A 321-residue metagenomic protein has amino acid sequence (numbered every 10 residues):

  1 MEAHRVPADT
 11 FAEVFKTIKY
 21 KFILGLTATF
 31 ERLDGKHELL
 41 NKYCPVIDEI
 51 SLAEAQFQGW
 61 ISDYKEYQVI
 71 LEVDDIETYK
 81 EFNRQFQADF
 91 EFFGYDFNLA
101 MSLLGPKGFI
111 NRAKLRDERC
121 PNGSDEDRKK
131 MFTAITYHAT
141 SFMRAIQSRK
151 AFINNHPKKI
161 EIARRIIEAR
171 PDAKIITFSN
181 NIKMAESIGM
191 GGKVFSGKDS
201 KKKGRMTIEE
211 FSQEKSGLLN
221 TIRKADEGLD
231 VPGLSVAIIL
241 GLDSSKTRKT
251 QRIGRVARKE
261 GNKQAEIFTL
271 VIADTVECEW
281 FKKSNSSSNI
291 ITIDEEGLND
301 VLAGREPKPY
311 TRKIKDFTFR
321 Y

Functional and structural regions predicted by a protein language model:
M1-H4, K224-A225, G241-D243, V256: Conserved Walker B
H4-Y64: Post-DEXD/H (motif II) to motif III coupling segment of the RecA-like Helicase ATP-binding lobe
E31, G59, S244-S245, R255-A265: Arginine/glycine-rich "motif VI" loop of SF2 helicases in the C-terminal RecA-like domain
H37-A169: Interdomain helical connector at the RecA1-RecA2 junction of SF1/SF2 helicase-like NTPases
L104-N122, E126, I293-Y321: Long, largely alpha-helical accessory region at the distal end of helicase-like NTP-driven motors
K174-S179, K183-L229, R248-T250: Conserved helicase ATPase core of P-loop NTP-dependent helicases/translocases
N220, E227-D243, R248-Q251, Q264-V271: A short beta-strand element within the Helicase C-terminal
R255-N285: Conserved segment of the helicase C-terminal RecA-like domain
